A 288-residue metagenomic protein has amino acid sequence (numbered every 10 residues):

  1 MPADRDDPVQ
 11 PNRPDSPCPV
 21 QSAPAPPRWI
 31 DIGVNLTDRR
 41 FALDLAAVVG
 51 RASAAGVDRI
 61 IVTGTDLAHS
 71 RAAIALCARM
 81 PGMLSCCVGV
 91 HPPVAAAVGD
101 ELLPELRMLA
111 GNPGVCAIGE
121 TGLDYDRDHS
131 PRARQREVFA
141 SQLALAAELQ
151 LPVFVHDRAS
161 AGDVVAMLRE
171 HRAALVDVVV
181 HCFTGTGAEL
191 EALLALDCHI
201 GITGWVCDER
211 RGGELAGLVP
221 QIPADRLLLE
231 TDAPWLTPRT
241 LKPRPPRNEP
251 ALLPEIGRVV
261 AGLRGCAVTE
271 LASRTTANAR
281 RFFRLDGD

Functional and structural regions predicted by a protein language model:
P2-D288: Mid-domain alpha/beta scaffold segments of enzyme catalytic cores
